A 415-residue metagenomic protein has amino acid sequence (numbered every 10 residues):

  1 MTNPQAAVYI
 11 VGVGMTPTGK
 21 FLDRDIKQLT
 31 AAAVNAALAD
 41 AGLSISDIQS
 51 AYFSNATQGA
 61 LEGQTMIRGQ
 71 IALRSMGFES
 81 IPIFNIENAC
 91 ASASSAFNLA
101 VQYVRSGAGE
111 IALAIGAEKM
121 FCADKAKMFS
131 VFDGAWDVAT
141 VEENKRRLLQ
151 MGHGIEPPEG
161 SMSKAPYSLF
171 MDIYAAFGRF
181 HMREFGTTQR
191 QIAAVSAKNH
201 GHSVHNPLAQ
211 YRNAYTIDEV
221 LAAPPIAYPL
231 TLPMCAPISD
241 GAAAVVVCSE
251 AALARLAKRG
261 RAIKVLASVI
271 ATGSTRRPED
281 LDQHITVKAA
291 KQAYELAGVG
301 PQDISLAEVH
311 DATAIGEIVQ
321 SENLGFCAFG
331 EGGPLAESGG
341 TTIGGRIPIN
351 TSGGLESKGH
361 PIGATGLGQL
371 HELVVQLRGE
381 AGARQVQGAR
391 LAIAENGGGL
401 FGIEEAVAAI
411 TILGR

Functional and structural regions predicted by a protein language model:
M1-A91, L99, I173-T188, Q210-T216 (+4 more regions): Conserved active-site "lid/cap" helical segment
M1-K27, A36, R146-K164, A194 (+6 more regions): Condensing-enzyme catalytic core mediating Claisen C-C bond formation in acyl metabolism
T2-A6, F21, Q58-I111, I115 (+7 more regions): Conserved catalytic cysteine-centered active-site region of acyl-thioester-dependent Claisen-condensing enzymes
I10, I45-N55, P82-N88, A112-G116 (+6 more regions): Beta-strand segments within the central parallel beta-sheet cores of soluble alpha/beta enzyme folds
G59-I67, R277-L281, D311-P334, P361-G363 (+1 more regions): Short glycine/threonine-rich loop-to-helix capping motif typified by GTGT followed within a few residues by an Asp-Pro
E87-E118, M171-H205, V245-A251, K358-A381: Active-site-proximal alpha-helical scaffold in enzymes
N199-H200, V204-R212, D218: ATPase catalytic-site recognition across NTP-hydrolyzing enzymes
Q283, V287, K291-A314, N323 (+1 more regions): Extended C-terminal subregions enriched in glycine
